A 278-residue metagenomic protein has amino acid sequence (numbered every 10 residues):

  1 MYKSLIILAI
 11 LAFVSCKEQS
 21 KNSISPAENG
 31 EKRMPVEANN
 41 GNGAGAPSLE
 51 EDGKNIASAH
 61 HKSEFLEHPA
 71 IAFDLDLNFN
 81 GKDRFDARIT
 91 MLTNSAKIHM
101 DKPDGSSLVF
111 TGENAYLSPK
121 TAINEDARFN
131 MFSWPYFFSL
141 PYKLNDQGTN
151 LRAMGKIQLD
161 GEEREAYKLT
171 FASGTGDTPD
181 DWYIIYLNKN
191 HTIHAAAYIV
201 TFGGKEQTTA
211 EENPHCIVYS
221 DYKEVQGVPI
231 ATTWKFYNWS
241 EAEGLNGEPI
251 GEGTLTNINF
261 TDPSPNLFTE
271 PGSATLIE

Functional and structural regions predicted by a protein language model:
M1-L8: Sec-dependent signal peptide recognition, specifically the positively charged N-region followed immediately by
A12-S15: C-terminal motif of bacterial Sec signal peptides marking the signal peptidase cleavage site
K17-Q19: Bacterial signal peptide processing site
K21-G43: Low-complexity, Pro/Thr/Ser/Glu-rich flexible segments characteristic of extracytoplasmic/periplasmic regions
V36-A38, A44, E51-I123, G148-G155: N-terminal mature ectodomain segment of secretory-pathway/periplasmic proteins
G45-L49, Y116-D181, Q207-A210, T269-G272 (+1 more regions): Flexible, processing/modification-adjacent segments and terminal tails in exported/periplasmic/extracellular proteins
E67-D74, L92-H99, D160-K168, I193-A195 (+1 more regions): Short, hydrophobic/aromatic-rich segments at coil-to-beta transitions
R164-T269: Gly/Pro-enriched, hydrophobic low-complexity segments that function as extracytoplasmic propeptides/linkers
